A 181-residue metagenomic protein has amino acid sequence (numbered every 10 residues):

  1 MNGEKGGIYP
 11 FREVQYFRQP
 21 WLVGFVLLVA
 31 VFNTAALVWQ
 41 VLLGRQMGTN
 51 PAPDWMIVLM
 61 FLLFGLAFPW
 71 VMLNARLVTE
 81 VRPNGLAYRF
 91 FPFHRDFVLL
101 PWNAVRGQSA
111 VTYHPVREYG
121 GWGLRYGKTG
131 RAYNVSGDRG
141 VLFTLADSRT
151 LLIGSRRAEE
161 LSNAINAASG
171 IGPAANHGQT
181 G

Functional and structural regions predicted by a protein language model:
M1-P53, A132, R156-E160, A167 (+1 more regions): N-terminal membrane-targeting/pre-transmembrane regions
N2-G3, Y88-L152, G181: Non-transmembrane, membrane-adjacent beta-strand/coil modules in membrane-associated proteins and peripheral
A52-W55, M60: Membrane-embedded or membrane-proximal helical elements that form or frame transporter/channel pores
F61-R76: Transmembrane alpha-helices and immediately adjacent membrane-cytoplasm interface residues in multi-pass integral
A75-R89: Membrane-helix interface/capping segments
P83, W102, A158: ATP/adenylate-binding site constellation spanning eukaryotic-like Ser/Thr protein kinases, ABC-transporter
P83-A87, G140, A164-H177: A generic structural signal for ordered secondary structure
G107-V111, E159-A168: Short, surface-exposed linear segments at secondary-structure transitions and domain or protein termini
